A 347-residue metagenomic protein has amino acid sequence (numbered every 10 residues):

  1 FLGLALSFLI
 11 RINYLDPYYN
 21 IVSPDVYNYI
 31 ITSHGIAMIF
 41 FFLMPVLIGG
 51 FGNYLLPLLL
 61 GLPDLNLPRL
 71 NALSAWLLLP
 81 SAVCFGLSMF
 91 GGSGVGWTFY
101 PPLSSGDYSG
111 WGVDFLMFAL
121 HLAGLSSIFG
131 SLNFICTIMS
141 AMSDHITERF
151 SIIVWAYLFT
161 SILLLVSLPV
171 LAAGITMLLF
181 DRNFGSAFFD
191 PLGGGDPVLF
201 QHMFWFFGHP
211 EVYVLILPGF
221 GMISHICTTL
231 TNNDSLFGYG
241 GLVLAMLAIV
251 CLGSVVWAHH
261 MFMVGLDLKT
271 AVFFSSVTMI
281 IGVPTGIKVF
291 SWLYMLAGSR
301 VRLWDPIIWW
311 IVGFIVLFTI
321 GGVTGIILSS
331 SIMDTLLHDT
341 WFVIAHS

Functional and structural regions predicted by a protein language model:
F1-S347: Membrane-embedded and interfacial regions of multi-pass energy-transducing membrane proteins
